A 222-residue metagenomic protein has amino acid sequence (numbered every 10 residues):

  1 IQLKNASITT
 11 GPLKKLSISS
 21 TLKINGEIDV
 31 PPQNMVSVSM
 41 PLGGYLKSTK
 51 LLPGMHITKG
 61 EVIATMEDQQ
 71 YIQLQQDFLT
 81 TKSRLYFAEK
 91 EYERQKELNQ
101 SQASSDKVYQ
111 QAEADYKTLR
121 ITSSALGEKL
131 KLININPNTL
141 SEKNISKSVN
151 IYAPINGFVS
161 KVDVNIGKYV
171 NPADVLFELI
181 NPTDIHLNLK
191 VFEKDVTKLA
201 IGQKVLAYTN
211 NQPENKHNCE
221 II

Functional and structural regions predicted by a protein language model:
I1-I24, L132-A153, A207: Acidic, gly/proline-rich low-complexity N-terminal segments at the extreme N terminus
I1-Q2, H217-I222: Short, intrinsically disordered, charge-balanced linker/junction segments flanking boundaries in proteins
L3-S7, K15-D77, S160-N165, P172-D174 (+2 more regions): Long, amphipathic coiled-coil "stalk"/hairpin helices in large membrane-associated assemblies
I28-V30, A153, N181, L189-E193 (+2 more regions): Flexible glycine-/small-residue-rich
P41, K129-K168, T183-I185: Elongated periplasmic alpha-helical coiled-coil
T65, Q69-I72, L79-S123, N136: Alpha-helical hairpins and coiled-coil heptad-repeat segments
N165, P182, I201-N218: Low-complexity, intrinsically disordered, polar/proline/glycine/glutamine-rich protein-protein interaction regions
